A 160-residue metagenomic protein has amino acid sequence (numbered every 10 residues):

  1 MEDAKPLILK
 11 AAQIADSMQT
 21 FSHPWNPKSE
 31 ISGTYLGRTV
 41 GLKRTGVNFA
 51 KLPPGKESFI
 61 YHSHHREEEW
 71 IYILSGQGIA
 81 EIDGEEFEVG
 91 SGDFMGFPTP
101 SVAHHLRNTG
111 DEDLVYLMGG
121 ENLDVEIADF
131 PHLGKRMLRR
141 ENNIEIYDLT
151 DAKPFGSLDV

Functional and structural regions predicted by a protein language model:
M1-R44, D129-V160: A short, N-terminal "cap"/entry segment at the start of jelly-roll beta-barrel domains of the cupin/DSBH fold
E30-Y35, N48-H64, T99: Conserved short histidine dyad/triad with adjacent acidic residue
G41, T99-E126: Ligand-binding loop in jelly-roll beta-barrel domains
F49-P53, S63-E81, G119-L123: Short, conserved beta-strand element in jelly-roll/cupin
W70, Q77-I79, E86, A103 (+1 more regions): Structural motif
G84-T99: Short acidic-glycine-tyrosine-enriched beta hairpin
